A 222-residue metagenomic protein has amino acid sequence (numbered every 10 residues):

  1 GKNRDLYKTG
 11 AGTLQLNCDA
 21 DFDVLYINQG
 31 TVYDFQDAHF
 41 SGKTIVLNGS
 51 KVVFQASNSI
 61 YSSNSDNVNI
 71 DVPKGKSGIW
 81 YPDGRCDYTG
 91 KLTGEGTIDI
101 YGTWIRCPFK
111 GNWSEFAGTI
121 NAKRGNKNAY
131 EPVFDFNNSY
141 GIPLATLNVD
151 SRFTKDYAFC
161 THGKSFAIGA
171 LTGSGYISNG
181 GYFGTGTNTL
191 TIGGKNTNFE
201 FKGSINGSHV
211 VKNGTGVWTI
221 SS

Functional and structural regions predicted by a protein language model:
G1-T44, P73-L147, Y176-S222: Extracellular repeat-rich scaffold modules on cell surfaces
F22, S59-S62, C86, F166: Short, surface-exposed beta-strand-loop junctions and turns on beta-sheet-rich folds
D37, G49, S57-N67: N-terminal extracellular ligand-recognition/capping segment immediately after the signal peptide
L47-G49, K74-G75, V149-K155: A short, compositionally biased
F54-S57, I79-D83, T154-K164: Short aromatic-glycine motifs in intrinsically disordered, low-complexity regions
A117, S165-I168: Surface-exposed interfaces of beta-sheet-rich extracellular modules
